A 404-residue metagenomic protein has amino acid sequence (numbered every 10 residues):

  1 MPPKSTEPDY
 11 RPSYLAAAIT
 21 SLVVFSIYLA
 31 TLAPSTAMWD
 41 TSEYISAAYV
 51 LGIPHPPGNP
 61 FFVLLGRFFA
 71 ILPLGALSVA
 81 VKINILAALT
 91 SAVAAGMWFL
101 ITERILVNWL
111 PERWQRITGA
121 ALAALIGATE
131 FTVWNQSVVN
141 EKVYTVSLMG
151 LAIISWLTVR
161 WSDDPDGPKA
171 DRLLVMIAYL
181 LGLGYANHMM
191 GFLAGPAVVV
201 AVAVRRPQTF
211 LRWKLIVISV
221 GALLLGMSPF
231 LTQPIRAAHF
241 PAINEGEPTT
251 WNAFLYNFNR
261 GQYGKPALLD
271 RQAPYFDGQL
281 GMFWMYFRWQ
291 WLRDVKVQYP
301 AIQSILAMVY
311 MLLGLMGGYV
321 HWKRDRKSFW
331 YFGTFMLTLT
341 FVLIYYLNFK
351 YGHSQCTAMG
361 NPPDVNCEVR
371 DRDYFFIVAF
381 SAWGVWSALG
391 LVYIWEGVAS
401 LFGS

Functional and structural regions predicted by a protein language model:
Y14-I19, W98-T129, P165-R172, F329-W330 (+1 more regions): Transmembrane-helix signature of polytopic, membrane-embedded enzymes that assemble or transfer cell-envelope glycans
L29-A33, A76-N84, W109, R113 (+7 more regions): Aromatic- and kink-enriched transmembrane "portal" helix at the membrane-lumen/periplasm boundary that abuts
A47-V50, A123-A124, R172-N187, V199-A201: Membrane-interface alpha helices of multi-pass inner-membrane proteins
P60, L64, G75-G96, L100 (+6 more regions): Loop-to-helix entry region of an early transmembrane alpha helix in multi-pass inner-membrane enzymes
I85-L110, I153-L157, L312-M316, V385-A388: Transmembrane-helix motifs of polytopic, lipid-linked glycan transferases
L110-W114, S137, V146, I154-L174 (+2 more regions): Membrane-interface transmembrane helices that cradle and orient dolichyl/undecaprenyl
S162-D163, A194-L224: Perimembrane helix-loop-helix junctions
S304-K327, Y393: Hydrophobic, aromatic-rich transmembrane alpha-helices and their immediate juxtamembrane boundary segments
